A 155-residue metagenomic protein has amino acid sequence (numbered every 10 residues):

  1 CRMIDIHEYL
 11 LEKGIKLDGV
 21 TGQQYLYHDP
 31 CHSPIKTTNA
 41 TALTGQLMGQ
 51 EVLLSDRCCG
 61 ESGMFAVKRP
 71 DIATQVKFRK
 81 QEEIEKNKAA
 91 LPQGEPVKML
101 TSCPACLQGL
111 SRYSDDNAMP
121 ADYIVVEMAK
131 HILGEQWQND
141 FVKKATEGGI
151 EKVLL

Functional and structural regions predicted by a protein language model:
C1-L155: Iron-sulfur cluster-binding electron-transfer modules in prokaryotic oxidoreductases
